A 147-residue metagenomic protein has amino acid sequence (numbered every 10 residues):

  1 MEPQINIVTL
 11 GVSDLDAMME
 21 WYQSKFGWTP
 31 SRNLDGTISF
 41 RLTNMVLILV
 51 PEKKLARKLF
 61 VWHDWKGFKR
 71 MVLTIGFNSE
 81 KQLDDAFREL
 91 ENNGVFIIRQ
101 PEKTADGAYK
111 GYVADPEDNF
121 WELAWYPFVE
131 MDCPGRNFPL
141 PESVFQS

Functional and structural regions predicted by a protein language model:
M1, S31, F40, D64-K66 (+1 more regions): Sterically constrained small-residue positions within well-ordered secondary structures of folded domains
M1-M19, R70-I75, P127-S147: N-terminal beta-strand motif that seeds the catalytic metal site of vicinal oxygen chelate
E2, T9-A56: Core segments of cupin and vicinal oxygen chelate
Q4-S13, I38-R41, V61-E89, Y109-A114 (+1 more regions): Vicinal oxygen chelate
K25-S31, N78, Q100-K103: Short linear motifs in intrinsically disordered
M45, E52, G76-N78, P116 (+1 more regions): Beta-hairpin (beta-strand-turn-beta-strand) motif
L55-V61, M131-C133: A short, acidic/glycine-rich surface segment
F87-S147: Vicinal oxygen chelate
